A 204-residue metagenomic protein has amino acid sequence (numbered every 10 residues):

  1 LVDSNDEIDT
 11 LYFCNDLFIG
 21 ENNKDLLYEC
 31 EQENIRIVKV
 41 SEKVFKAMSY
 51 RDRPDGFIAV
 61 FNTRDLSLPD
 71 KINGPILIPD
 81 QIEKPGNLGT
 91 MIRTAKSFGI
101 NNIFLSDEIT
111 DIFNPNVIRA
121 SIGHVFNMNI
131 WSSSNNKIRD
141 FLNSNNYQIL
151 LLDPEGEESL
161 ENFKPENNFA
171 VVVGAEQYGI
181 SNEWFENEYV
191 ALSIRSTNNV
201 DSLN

Functional and structural regions predicted by a protein language model:
L1-Y50, Q148: N-terminal positively charged helical leader segments and presequences
V2-D6, F13, F18, V38 (+1 more regions): RNA substrate-binding interface of SAM-dependent RNA methyltransferases
D16-F18, E42-V44, E108-T110, E176-Y178 (+1 more regions): Short, acidic/turn-prone active-site loops that include or flank metal/cofactor- and phosphate-binding residues
G20-K24, M48, F141, L160 (+1 more regions): Short, charged, surface-exposed secondary-structure boundary motifs
Y28-E29, D55-F57, A120-H124, E166-F169: Short, hinge-like loop/turn segments at secondary-structure boundaries
V44-K84: Hydrophobic alpha-helical segments and helix pairs
A59, T94-F98, I112-V125, N182-N204: Structured adenosyl-cofactor binding patch, chiefly the S-adenosyl-L-methionine
L151-N198: Active-site/ligand-binding-proximal alpha/beta "capping" segment
